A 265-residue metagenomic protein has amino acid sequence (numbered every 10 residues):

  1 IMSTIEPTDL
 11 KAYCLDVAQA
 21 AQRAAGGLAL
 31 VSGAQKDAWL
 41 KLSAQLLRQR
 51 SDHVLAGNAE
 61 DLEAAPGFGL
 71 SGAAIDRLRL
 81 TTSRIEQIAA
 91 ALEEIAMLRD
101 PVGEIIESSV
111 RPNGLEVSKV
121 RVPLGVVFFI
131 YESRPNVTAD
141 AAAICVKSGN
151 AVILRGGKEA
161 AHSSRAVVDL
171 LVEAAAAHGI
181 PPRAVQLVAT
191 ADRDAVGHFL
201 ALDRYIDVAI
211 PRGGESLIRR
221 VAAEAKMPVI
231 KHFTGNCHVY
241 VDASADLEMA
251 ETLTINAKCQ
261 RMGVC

Functional and structural regions predicted by a protein language model:
I1-E116, I144: N-terminal Rossmann-like NAD(P)+-binding subdomain of aldehyde/semialdehyde dehydrogenases
T8-K11, S133-N136, D140-A151, A166 (+2 more regions): ALDH superfamily catalytic-core signature
A24-V31, L46-R50, G57, D61 (+8 more regions): Change "in soluble alpha/beta enzymes" to "in soluble alpha/beta proteins
R77, T81, E94, P112-K119 (+1 more regions): A structured beta-alpha segment of the ubiquitous adenosine-cofactor-binding alpha/beta core
S108-V152, G157-V167: Substrate-binding/gating loop at the entrance of the active-site cleft, primarily in PLP-dependent aminotransferase-like
R155-A176, L187-A201: Glycine-rich, mobile lid/loop segments that gate access to catalytic sites or pores
H178-C237, V241: Internal metal/ion-chelating core segments
